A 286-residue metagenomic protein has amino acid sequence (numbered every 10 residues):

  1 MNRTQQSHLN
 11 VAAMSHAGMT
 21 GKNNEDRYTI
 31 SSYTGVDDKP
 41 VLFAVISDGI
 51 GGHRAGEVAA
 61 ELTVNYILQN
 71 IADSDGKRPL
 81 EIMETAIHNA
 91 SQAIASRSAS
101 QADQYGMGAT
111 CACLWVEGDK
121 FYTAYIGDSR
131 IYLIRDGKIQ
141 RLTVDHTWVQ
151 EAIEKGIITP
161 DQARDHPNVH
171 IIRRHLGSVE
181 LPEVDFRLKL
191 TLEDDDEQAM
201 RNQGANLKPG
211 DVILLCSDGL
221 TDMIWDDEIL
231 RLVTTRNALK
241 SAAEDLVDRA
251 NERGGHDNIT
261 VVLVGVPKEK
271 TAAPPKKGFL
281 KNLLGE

Functional and structural regions predicted by a protein language model:
M1-E286: PP2C/PPM-type serine/threonine phosphatase catalytic domain
